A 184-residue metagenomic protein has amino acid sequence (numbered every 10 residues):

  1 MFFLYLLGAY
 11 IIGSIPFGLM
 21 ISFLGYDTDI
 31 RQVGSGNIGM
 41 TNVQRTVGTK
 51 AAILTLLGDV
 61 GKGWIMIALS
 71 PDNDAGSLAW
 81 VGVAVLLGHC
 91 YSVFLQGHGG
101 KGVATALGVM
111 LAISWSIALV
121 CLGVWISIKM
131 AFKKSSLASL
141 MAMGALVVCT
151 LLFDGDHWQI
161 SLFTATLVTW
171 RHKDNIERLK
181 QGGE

Functional and structural regions predicted by a protein language model:
M1-G25: N-terminal signal-anchor transmembrane alpha helix
Y5, A51-L54, G61-V93, W125: Nucleotide and nucleotide-moiety/phosphate-recognizing core
A9, M66-S70, H89, V93 (+5 more regions): Structural signal for membrane-spanning alpha-helices in multi-pass inner-membrane proteins, emphasizing helix cores
M20-A52, N175-E184: Cytosolic, membrane-interface loops and tails of multi-pass inner-membrane proteins
T28-N37, F94-L107, K134-M141: Short, non-helical or kinked segments that cap or interrupt transmembrane helices
Q44-V47, S70-D74, V103-F132, G144-F153: Interfacial segments of multi-pass membrane proteins
T55-A68, V103, A118-L122, S139-A145 (+1 more regions): Core segments of transmembrane alpha-helices that mediate helix-helix packing or line hydrophobic substrate/ligand
S135-M143, F153-L167: Loop-to-transmembrane alpha-helix initiation sites
